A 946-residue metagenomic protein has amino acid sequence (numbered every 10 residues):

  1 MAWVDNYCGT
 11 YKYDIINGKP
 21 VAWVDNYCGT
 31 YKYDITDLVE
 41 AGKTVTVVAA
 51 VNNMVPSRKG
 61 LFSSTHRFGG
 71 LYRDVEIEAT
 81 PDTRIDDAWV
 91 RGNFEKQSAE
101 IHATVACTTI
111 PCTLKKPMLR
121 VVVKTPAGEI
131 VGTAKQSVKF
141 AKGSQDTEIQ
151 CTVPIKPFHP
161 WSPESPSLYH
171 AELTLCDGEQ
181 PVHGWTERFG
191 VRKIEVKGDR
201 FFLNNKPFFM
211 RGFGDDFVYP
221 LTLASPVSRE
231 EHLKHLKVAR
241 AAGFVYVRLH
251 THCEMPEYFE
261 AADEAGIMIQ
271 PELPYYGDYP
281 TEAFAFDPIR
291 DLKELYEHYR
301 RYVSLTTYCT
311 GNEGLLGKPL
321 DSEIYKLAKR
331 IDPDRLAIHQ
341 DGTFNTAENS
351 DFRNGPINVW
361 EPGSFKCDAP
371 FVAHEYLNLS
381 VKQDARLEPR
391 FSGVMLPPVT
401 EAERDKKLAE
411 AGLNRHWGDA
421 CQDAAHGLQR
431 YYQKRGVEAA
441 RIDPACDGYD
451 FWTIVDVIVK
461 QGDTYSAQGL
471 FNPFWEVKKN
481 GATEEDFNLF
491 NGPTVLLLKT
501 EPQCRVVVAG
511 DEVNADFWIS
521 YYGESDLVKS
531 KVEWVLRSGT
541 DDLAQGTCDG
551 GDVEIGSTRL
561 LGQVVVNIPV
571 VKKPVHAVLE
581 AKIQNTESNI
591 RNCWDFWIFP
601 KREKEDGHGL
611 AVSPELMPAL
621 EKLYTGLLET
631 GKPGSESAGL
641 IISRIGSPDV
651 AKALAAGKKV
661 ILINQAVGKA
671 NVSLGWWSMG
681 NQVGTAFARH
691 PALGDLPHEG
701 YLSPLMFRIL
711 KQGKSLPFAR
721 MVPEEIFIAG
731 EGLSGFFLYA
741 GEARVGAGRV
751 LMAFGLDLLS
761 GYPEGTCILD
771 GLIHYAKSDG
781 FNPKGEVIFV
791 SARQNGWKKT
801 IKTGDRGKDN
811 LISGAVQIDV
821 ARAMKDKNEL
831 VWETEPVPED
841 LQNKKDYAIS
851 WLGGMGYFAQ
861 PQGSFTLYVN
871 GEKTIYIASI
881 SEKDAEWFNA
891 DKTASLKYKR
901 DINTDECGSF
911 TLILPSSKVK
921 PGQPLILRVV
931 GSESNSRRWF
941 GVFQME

Functional and structural regions predicted by a protein language model:
M1-L249, D291, T306-T307, D321 (+10 more regions): Secreted/periplasmic carbohydrate-active enzymes, especially glycoside hydrolases
A2, K604-P618, G639-S643, K784-R793 (+1 more regions): Short hydrophobic beta-strand segments
N6-T44, A50-S64, K139-Q145, Q150-P160 (+5 more regions): Beta-strand-rich ligand-recognition modules
K234-A241, Y246-N472, G639-I641: Substrate-binding/catalytic cleft of secreted carbohydrate-active enzymes, primarily glycoside hydrolases
N312-E313, Y376, A611-M617, I642-S647 (+3 more regions): Structural motif
I331, E621-L623, G668-G765, G780-G785 (+1 more regions): Catalytic beta-strand/loop cores that center a nucleophilic Ser/Cys/Thr and support acyl-enzyme chemistry
V612-V650: A short, well-structured beta->alpha microelement
S635-S678, A747, Y775, L841: Short alpha-beta junction capping motif
